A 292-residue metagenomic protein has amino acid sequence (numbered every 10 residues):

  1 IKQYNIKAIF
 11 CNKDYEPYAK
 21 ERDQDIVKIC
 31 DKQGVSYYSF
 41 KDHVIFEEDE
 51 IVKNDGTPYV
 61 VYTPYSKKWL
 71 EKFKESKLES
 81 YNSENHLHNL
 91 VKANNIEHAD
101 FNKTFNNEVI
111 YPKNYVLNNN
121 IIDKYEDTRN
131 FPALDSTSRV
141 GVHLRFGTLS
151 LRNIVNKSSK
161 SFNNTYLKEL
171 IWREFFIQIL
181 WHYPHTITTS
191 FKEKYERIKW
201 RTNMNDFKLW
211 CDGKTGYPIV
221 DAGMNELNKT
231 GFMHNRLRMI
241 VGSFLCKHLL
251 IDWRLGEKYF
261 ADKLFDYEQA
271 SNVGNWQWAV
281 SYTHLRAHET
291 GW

Functional and structural regions predicted by a protein language model:
I1-Y111, A279-Y282: Beta-rich, aromatic/charged-enriched effector core domains that present basic-aromatic interfaces for binding
N12-P17, V142, G242-K247: Conserved short loop/turn motifs at secondary-structure junctions
T57-Y195: Glycine/tryptophan-enriched, flexible segments
E71, K160, W172, W181 (+4 more regions): Short, well-ordered loop/turn and helix-capping segments at boundaries between secondary-structure elements and domains
I177-V220: Aromatic-anchored, charged helix-turn/loop surface patch used as a conserved interaction hotspot
K194-R197, M239-Y282: Active/binding-pocket-proximal capping segment
K214-H248: C-terminal substrate/ligand-recognition segments
T283-W292: Conserved small/polar residues in nucleotide/adenosyl-binding loops
